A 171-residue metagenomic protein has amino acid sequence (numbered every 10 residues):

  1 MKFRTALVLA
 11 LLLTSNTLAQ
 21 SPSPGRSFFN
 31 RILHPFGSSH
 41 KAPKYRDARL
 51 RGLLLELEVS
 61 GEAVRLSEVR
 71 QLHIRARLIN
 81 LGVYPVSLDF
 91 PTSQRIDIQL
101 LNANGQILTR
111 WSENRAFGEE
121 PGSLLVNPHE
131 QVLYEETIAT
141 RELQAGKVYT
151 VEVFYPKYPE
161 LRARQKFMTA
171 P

Functional and structural regions predicted by a protein language model:
A10-L18: Hydrophobic h-region of N-terminal signal peptides that target proteins for export in Gram-negative bacteria
Q20-L54: A eukaryote-biased signal for short, well-structured alpha-helical docking elements
R46-Q71: N-terminal edge beta-strand
A63-V64, E120-V126, I138-R141: Beta-strand-rich interaction surfaces with strong enrichment in secreted/lumenal proteins
L78-G82: Asparagine-centered strand-capping/turn motif at beta-strand->loop junctions
S87-P128: The feature marks short-to-medium sequence segments in extracytoplasmic or secretory-pathway proteins
E130-E136: Short strand-edge motifs at loop-to-beta-strand transitions and within beta-strands of extracellular beta-rich domains
T140-P171: Terminal connector regions
